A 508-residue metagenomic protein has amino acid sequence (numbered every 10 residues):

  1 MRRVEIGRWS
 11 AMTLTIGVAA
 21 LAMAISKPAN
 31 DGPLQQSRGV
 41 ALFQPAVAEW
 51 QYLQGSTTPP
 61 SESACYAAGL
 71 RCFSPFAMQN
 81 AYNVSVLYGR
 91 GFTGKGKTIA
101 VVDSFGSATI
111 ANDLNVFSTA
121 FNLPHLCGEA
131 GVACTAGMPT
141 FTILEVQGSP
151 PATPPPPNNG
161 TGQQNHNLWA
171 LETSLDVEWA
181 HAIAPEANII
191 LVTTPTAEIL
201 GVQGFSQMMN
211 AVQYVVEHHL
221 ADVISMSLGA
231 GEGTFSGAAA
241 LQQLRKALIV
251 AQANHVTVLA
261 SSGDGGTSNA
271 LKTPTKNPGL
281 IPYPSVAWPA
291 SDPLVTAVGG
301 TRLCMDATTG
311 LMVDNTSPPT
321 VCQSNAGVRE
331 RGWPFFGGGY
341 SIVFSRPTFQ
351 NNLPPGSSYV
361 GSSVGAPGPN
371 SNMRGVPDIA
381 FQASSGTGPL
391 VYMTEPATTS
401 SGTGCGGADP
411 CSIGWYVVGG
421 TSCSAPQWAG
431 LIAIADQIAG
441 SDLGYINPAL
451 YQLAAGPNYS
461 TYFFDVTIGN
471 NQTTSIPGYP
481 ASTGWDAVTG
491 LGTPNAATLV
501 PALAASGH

Functional and structural regions predicted by a protein language model:
M1-L34: Sec-dependent, cleavable N-terminal signal peptides
M12, K27, L34, C322 (+4 more regions): N-terminal start and proteolytic maturation junction detector
I25-A297, S341-G419, A425, D436 (+2 more regions): Substrate-binding/charge-relay-adjacent region of secreted/lumenal peptidase catalytic domains
A297-T348: Polar, glycine-rich mid-to-C-terminal structural blocks that act as macromolecule-binding/assembly scaffolds
V364, I432, D436-A487, G507: An often Trp-containing, charged/polar helix-loop segment at the C-terminal end of enzyme catalytic cores
